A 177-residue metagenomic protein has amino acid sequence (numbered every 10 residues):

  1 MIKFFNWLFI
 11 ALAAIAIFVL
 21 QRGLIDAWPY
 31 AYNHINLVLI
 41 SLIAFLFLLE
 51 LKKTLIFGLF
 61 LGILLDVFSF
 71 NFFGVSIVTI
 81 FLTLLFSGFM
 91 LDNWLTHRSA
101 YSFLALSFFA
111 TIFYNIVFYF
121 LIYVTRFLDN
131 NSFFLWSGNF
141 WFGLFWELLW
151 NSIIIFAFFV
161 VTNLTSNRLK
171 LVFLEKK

Functional and structural regions predicted by a protein language model:
M1-K177: Terminal, non-globular segments
